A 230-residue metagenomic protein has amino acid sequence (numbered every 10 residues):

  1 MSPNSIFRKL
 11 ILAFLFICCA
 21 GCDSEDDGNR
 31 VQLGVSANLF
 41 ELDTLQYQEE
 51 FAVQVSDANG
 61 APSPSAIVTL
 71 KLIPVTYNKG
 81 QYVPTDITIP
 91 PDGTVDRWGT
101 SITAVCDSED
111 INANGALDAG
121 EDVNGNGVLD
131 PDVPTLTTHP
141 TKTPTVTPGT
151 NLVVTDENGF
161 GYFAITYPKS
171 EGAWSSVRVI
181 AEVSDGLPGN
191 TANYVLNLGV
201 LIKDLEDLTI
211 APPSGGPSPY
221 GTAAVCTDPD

Functional and structural regions predicted by a protein language model:
S2-I11: Bacterial N-terminal signal peptides that target proteins for export
A13-F16, Y220: Processing junctions and N-termini across compartments
I17-G21: C-terminal motif of bacterial Sec signal peptides marking the signal peptidase cleavage site
C22-T103, D110-N112, D118, N124 (+4 more regions): Short S/T/G/P-enriched beta-strand
D43, G149, D156-N158, L187: Short, ordered beta-strand-loop transition motifs
Q48-E49, T147-G149: Short, small/polar residue-rich loop motifs at catalytic or cofactor-binding pockets
V123, P144, N151-E157, G161-E171: Short, hydrophobic beta-strand segments
